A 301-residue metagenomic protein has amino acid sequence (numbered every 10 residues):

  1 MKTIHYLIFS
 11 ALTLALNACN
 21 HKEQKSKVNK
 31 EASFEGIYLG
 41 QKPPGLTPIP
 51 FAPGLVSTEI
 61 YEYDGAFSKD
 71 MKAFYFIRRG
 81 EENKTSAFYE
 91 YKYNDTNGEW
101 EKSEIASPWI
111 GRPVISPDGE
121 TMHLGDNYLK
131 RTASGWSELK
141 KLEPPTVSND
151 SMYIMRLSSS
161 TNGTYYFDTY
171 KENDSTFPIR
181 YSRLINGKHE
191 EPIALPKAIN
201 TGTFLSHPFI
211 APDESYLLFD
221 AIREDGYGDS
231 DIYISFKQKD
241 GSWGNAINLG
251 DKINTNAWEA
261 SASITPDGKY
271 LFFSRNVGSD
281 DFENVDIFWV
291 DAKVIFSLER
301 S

Functional and structural regions predicted by a protein language model:
K2-F9: Sec-dependent signal peptide recognition, specifically the positively charged N-region followed immediately by
L16-A18: C-terminal motif of bacterial Sec signal peptides marking the signal peptidase cleavage site
E23-S301: Short, conserved micro-motifs composed of acidic
